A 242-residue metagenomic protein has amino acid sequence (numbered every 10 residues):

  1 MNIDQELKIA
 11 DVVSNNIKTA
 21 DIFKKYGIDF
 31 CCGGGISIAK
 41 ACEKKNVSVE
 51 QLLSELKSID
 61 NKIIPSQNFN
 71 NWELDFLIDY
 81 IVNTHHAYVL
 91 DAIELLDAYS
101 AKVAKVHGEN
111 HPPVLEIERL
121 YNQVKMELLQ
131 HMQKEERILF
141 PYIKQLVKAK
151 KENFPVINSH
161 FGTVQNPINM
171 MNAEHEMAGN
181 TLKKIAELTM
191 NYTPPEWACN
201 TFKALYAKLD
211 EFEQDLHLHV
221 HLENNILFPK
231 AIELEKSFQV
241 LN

Functional and structural regions predicted by a protein language model:
M1-N242: Small-residue-biased structural context
